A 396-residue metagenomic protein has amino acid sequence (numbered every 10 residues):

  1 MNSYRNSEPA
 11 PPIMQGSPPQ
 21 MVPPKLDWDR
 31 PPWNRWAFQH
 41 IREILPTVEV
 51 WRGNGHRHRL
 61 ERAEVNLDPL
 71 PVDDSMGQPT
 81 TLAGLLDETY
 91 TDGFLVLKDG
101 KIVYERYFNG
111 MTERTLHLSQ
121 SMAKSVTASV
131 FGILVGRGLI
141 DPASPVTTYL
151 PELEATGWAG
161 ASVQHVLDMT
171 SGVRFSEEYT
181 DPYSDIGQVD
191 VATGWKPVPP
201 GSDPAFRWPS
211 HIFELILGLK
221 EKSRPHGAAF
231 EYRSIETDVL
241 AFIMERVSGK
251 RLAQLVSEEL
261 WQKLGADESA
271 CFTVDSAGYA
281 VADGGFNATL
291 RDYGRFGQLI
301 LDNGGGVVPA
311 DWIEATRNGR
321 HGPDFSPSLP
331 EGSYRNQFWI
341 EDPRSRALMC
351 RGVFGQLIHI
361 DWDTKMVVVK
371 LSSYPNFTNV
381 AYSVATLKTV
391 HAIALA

Functional and structural regions predicted by a protein language model:
M1-T112, L139-I140, L167-D168, G172-R174 (+2 more regions): N-terminal leader/targeting segments and the immediately adjacent pre-domain N-terminus
L82, K101-R106, P145-T148, Y183-H226 (+1 more regions): Short, charged, amphipathic alpha-helices and their helix-cap/turn boundaries
A83-L86, G132, T147, Q164-L167 (+10 more regions): Non-transmembrane alpha-helical segments in soluble domains of secreted/periplasmic/extracellular proteins
G100, L118-P142, V166, L240-M244 (+1 more regions): Active-site SXXK
F108-T112, L116, Y374-F377: A short acidic/small-residue loop/turn micro-motif
L118, G136-Y179, G218-E221, I235 (+2 more regions): Active-site helix/loop module of the DD-peptidase/beta-lactamase fold, centered on the serine-lysine SxxK catalytic
M169, I235-I243, A282-G305, Q356-S372: Active-site-proximal alpha-helical segments within enzyme catalytic domains
D267-A270, E314-V367: Active-site Gly/Thr loop motif
